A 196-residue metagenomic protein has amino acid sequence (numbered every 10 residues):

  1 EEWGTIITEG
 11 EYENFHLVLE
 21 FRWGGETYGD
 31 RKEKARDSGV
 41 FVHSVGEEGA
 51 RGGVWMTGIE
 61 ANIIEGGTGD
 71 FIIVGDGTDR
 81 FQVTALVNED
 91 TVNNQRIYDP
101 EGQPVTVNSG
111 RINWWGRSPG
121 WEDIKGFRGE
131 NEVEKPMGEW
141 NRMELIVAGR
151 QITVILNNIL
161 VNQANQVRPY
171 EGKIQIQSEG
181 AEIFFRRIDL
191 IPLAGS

Functional and structural regions predicted by a protein language model:
E1-S196: Carbohydrate-interacting regions of secretory-pathway proteins
